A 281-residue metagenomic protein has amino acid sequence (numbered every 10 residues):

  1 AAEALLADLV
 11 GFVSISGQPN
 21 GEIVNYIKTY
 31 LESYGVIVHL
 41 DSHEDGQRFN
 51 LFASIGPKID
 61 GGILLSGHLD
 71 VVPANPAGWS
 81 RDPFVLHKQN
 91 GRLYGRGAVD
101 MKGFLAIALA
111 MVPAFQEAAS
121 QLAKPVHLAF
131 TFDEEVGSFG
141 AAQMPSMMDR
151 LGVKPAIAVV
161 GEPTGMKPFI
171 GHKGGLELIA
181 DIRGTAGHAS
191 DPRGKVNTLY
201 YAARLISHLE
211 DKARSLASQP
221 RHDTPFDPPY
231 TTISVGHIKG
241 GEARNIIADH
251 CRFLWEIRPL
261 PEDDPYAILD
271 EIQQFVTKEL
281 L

Functional and structural regions predicted by a protein language model:
A1-A98, E117-L122: Acidic/His- and Gly-rich active-site-bordering loop/insert found across diverse amide/peptide-bond hydrolases
E3, A7, K28, A106-P113 (+3 more regions): Predominant activation on well-ordered alpha-helical scaffold segments within soluble catalytic domains
G11, E32, V36, E117-S120 (+3 more regions): Generic secondary-structure signature for well-ordered alpha-helical cores
S42-E44, E177-L281: Metal-dependent amide/peptide-bond hydrolase catalytic core, centered on the "pita-bread" metallohydrolase fold
G62-I63, R92, H127, A156-V159 (+1 more regions): Structural motif
A74-Q89, P155, I170-D181: Acidic-glycine-rich active-site phosphate/pyrophosphate-binding loop
M101-E177: Acidic/histidine-rich catalytic neighborhood of metal-dependent amide-processing enzymes
